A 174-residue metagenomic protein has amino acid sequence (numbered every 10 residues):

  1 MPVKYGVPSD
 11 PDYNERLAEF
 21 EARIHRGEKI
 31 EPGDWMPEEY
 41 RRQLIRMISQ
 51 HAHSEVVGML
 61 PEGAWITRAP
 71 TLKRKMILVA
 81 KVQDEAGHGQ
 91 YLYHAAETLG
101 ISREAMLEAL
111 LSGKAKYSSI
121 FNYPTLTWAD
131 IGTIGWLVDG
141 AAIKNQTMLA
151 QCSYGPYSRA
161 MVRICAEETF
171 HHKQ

Functional and structural regions predicted by a protein language model:
M1-Q50: Non-cleavable N-terminal signal-anchor transmembrane helices
P2-F20, K81-A109: Conserved alpha-helical segments that form or flank metal/cofactor-binding pockets of metalloenzymes
R26, S54-E62, H88, V138-N145 (+1 more regions): Amphipathic, well-ordered alpha-helical segments in soluble domains
K29-S49, A109-G135, C152: Acidic/His metal-coordination segments adjacent to aromatic residues that form catalytic metal sites in metalloenzymes
W35-Y40, G58-A80, A142-S158: Helix-loop segments that flank and shape redox-cofactor active sites
Y40-H51, A69-H88, I131, P156-F170: Alpha-helical scaffold segments that form or flank carboxylate-/histidine-based iron centers
T67-P70, A86-Q90, E97-I101, T147-Y154 (+2 more regions): Hydrophobic/aromatic-lined pockets within catalytic cores
I120-K173: Internal, conserved structured core segments that host functional sites
